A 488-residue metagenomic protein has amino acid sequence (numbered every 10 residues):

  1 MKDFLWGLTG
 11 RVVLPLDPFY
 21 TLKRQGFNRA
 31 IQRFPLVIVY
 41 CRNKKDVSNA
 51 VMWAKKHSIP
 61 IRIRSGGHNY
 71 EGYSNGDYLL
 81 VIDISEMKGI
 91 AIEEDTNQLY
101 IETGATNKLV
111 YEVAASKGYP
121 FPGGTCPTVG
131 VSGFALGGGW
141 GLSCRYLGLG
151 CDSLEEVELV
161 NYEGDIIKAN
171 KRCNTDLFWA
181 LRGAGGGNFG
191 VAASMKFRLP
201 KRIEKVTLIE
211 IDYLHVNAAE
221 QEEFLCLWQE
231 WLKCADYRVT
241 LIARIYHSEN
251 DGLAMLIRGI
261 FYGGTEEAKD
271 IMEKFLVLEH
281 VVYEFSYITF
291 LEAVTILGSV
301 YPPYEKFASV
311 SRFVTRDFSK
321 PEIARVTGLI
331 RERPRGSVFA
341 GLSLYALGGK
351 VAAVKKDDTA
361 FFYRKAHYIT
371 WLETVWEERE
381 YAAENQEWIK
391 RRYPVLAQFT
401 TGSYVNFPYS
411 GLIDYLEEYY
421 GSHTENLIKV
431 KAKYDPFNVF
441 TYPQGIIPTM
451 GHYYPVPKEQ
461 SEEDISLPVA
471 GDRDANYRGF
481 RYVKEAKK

Functional and structural regions predicted by a protein language model:
M1-K488: Soluble FAD-dependent oxygen oxidases
